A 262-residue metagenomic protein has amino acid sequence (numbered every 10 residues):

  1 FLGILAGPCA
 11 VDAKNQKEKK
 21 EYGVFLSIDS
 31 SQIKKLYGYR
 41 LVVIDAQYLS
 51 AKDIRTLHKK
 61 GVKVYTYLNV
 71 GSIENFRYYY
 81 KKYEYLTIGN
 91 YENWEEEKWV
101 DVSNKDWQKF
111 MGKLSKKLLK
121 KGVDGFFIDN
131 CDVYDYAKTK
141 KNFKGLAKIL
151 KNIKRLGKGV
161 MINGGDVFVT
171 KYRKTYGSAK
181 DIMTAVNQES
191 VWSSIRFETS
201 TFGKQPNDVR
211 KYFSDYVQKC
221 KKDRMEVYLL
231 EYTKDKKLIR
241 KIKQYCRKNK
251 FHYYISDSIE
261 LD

Functional and structural regions predicted by a protein language model:
F1-A6: Bacterial N-terminal signal peptides
A13-D262: Glycan-processing catalytic domains of CAZymes
